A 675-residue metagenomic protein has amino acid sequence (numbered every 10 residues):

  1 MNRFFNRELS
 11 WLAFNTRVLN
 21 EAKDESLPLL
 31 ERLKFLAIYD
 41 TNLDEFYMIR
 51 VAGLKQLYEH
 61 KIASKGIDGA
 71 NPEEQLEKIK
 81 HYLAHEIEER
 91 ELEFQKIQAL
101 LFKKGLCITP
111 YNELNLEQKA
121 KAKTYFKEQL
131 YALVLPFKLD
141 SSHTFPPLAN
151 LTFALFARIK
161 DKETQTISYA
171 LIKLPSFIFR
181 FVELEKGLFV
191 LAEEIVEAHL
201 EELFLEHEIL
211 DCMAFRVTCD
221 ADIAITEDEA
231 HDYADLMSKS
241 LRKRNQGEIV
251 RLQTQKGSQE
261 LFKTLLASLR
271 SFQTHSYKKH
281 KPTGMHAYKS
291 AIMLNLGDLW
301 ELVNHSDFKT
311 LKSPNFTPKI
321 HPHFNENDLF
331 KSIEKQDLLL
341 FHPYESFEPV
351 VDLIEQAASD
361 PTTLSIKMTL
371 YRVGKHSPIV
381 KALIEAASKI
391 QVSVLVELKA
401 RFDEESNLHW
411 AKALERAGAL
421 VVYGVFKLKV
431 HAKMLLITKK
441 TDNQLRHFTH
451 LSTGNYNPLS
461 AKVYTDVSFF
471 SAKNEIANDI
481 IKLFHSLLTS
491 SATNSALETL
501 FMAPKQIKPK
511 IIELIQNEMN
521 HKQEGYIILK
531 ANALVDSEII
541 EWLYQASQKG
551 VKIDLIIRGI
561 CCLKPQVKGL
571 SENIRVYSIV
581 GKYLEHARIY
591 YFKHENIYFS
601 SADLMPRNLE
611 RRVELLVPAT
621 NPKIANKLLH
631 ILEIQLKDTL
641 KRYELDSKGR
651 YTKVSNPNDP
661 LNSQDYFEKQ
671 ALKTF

Functional and structural regions predicted by a protein language model:
M1-I527, Q545-K549, C561-E585, I589-F675: N-terminal localization/anchoring segments of enzymes in phospholipid and broader phosphate metabolism
W542: Catalytic-core loop-and-flanking beta/alpha module that positions acidic residues for ribose/phosphate chemistry
K552-I556: Hydrophobic alpha/beta core scaffold segments
